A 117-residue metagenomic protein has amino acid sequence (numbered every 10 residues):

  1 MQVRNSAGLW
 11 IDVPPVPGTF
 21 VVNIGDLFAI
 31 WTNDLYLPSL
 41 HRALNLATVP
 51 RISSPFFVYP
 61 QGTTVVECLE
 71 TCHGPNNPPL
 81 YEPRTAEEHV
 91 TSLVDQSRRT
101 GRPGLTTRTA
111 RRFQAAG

Functional and structural regions predicted by a protein language model:
M1-G117: C-terminal flanking tails of non-heme Fe-dependent oxygenases
